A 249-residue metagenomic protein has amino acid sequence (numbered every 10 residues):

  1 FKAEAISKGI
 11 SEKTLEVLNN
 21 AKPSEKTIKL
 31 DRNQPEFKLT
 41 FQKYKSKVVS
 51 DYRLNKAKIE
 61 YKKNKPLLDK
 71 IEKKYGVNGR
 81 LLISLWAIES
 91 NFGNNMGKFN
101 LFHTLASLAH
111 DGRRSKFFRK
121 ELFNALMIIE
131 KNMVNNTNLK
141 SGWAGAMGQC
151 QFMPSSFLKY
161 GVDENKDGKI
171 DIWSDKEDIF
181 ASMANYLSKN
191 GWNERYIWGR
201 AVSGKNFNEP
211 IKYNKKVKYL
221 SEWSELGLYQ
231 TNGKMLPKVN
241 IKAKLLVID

Functional and structural regions predicted by a protein language model:
F1-S141, G145, S155-D249: Cell-wall glycan-active module
Q151: Functionally critical loop-and-helix segments that line ligand-binding/catalytic clefts of soluble enzyme domains
